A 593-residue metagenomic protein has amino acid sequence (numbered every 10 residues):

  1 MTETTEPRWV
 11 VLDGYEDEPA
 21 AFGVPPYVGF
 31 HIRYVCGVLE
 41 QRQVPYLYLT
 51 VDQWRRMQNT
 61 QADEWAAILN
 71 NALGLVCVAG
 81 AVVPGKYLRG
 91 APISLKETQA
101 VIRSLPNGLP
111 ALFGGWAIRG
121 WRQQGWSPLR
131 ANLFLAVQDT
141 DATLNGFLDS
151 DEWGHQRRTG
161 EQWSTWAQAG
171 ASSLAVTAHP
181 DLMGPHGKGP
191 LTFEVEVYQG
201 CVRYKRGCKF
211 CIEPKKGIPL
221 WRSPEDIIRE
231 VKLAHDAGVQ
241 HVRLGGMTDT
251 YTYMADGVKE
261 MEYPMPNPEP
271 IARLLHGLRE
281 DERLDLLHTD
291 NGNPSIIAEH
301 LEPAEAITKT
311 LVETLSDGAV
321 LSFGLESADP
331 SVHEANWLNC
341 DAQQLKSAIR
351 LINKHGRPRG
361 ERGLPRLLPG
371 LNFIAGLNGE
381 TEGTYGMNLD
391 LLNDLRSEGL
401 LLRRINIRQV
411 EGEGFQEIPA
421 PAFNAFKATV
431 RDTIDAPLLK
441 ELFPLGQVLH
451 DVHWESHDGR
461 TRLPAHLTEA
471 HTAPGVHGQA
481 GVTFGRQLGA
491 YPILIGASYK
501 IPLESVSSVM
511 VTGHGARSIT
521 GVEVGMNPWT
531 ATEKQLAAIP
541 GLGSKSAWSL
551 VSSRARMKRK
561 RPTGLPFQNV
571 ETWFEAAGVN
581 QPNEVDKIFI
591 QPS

Functional and structural regions predicted by a protein language model:
E6-D226: Acidic, low-complexity intrinsically disordered segments
W9-L12, K232-G383: Conserved SAM/AdoMet-binding glycine-rich loop
P19, G85, W121-Q123, K209 (+7 more regions): Flexible glycine/acidic-rich beta-alpha junction loops that bind and position SAM and/or redox cofactors in anaerobic
R122-L129, P303-I307, L377-R396: Catalytic cores of alpha/beta
C201, I227, F323, I405 (+1 more regions): Conserved, mostly hydrophobic/aromatic
A428-M526: Terminal RNA-binding accessory module
M526-A538, W548, S552, P562-S593: C-terminal extensions
G543-S544: Small-residue hinge/turn detector
